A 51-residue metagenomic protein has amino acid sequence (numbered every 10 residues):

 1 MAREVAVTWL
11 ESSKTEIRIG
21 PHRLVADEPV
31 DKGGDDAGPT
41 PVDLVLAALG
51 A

Functional and structural regions predicted by a protein language model:
M1-A47: Extended beta-strand/beta-hairpin segments
L49-A51: Active-site-proximal alpha-helical scaffold in enzymes
